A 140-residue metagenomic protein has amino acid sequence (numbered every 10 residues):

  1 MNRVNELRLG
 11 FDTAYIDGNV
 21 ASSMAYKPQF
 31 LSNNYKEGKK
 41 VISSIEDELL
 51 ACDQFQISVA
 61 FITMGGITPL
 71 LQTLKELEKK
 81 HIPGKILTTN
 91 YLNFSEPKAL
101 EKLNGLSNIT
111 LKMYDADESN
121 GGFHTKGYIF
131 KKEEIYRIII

Functional and structural regions predicted by a protein language model:
M1-I140: PLD/PLD-like phosphodiesterase catalytic module centered on the HKD motif
